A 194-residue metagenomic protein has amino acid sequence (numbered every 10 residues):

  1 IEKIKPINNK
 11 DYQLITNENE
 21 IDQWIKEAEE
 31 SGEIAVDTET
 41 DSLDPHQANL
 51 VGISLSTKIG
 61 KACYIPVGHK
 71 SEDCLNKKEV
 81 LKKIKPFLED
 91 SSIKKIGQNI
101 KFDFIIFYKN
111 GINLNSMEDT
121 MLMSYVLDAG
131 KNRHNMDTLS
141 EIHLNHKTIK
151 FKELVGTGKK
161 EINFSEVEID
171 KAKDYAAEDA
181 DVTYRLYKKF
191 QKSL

Functional and structural regions predicted by a protein language model:
I1-T38, H46, V80: N-terminal accessory regions of nucleic-acid-interacting proteins
P6, K10-D11, D44, A48-L194: Active-site-proximal helix-loop-helix substrate-binding element of RNase H-like nuclease domains
